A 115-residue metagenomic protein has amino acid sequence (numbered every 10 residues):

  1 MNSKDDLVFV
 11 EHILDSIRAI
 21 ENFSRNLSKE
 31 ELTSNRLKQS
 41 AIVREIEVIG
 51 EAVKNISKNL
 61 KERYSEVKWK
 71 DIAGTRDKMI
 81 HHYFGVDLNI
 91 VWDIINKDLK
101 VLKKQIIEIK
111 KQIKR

Functional and structural regions predicted by a protein language model:
M1-R115: Solvent-exposed interaction patches of small proteins and small membrane subunits
